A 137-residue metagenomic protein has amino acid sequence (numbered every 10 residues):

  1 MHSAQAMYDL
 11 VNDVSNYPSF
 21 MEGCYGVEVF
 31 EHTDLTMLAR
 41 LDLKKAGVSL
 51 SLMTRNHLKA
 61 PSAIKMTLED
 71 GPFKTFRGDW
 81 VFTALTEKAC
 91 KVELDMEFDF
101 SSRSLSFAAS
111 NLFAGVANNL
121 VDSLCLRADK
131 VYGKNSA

Functional and structural regions predicted by a protein language model:
M1-L35, K134-A137: Hydrophobic ligand-binding cavity/cleft-lining segments
A4, F30-L35, H57-P61, V81-K91: A short, structured loop/turn motif at beta-sheet edges
M7, N12, E28-E31, T36 (+3 more regions): Soluble, non-transmembrane catalytic domains of enzymes that act on hydrophobic metabolites at membranes
M7-Y8, Y17, A39, V92-L94 (+1 more regions): Hydrophobic pocket/interface hotspot
F20-E22, V48-L50, F73-T75: Short solvent-exposed loop/turn micro-motifs enriched in small/polar/acidic residues
E28-E69, S123, R127: Glycine-rich portal/gate segments that line the openings of hydrophobic small-molecule binding cavities
T67-N119: Beta-strand/loop substructures that line and gate deep hydrophobic ligand-binding cavities in soluble
C125-A137: Short, highly charged C-terminal tails/helix-capping segments
